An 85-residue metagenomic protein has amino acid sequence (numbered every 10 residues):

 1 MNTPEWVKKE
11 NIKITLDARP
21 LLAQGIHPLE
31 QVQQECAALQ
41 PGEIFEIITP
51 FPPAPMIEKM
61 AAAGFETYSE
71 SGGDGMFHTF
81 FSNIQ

Functional and structural regions predicted by a protein language model:
M1-A38: An N-terminal amphipathic alpha-helical segment
W6, I57, S69-S71: Generic marker of residues within folded, mature protein domains
K13, I44, D74-M76: A generic structural signal for beta-strand entry/edge sites
E30-E35, L39-E66: Amphipathic, hydrophobic secondary-structure cores in small proteins
G64-Q85: C-terminal edge-of-domain segments
